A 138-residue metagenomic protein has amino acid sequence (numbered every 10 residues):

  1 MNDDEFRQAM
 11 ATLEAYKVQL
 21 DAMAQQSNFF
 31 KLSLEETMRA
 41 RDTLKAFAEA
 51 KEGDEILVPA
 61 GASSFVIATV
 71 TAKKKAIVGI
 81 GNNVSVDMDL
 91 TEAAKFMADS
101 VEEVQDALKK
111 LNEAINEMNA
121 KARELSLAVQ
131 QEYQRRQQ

Functional and structural regions predicted by a protein language model:
M1-I80, V84-Q138: Intrinsically disordered, low-complexity regulatory regions in eukaryotic proteins
